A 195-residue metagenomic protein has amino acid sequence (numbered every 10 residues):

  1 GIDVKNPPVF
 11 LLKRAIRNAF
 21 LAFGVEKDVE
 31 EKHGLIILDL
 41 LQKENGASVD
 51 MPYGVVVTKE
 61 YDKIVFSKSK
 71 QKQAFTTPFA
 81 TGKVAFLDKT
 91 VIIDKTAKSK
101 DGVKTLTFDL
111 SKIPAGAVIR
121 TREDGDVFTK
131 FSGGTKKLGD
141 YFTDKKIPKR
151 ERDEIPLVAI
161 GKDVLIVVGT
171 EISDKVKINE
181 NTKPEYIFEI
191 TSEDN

Functional and structural regions predicted by a protein language model:
G1-N195: AMP-forming adenylation/ATP pyrophosphatase catalytic core
